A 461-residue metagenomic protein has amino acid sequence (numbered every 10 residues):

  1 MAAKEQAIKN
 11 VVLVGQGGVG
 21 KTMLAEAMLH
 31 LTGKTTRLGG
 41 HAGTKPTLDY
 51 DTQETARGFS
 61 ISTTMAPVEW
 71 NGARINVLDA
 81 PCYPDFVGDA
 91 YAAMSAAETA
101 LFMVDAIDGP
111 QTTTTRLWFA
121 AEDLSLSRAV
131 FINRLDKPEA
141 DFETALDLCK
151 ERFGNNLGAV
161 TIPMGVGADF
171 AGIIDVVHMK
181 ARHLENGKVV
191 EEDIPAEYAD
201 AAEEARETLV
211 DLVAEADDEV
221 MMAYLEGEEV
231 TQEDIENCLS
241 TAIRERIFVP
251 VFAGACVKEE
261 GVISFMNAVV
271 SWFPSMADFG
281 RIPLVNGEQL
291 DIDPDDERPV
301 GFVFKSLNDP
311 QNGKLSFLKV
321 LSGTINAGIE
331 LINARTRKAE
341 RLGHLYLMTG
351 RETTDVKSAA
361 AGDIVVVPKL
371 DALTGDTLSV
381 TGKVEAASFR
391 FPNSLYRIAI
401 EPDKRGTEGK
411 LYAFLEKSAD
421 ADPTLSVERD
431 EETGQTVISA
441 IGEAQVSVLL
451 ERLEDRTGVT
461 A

Functional and structural regions predicted by a protein language model:
M1-A461: Structural and coupling elements of P-loop NTPases
